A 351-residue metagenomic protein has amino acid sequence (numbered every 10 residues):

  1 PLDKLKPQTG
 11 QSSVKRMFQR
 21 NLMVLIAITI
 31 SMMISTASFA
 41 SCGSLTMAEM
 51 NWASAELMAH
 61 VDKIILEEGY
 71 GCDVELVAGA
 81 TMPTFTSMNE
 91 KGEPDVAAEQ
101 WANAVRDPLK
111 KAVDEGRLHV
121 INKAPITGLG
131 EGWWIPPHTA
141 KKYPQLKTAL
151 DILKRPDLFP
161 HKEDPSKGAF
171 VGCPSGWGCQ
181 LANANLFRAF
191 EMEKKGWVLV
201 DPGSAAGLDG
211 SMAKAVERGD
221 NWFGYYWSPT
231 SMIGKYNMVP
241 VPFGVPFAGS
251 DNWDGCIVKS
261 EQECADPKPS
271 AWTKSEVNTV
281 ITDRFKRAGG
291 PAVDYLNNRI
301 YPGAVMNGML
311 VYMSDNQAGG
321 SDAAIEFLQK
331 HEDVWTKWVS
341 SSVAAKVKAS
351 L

Functional and structural regions predicted by a protein language model:
F39-M47, F159-K167, W335-W338: Immediate post-signal peptide segment of exported/extracytoplasmic ligand-binding proteins
S41-S54, C72-V77, K167-V171, L296: Short, well-ordered beta-strand elements
S54, Q180-K195, A205-G219, T230-S231 (+2 more regions): An extracytoplasmic/periplasmic, membrane-proximal ligand-sensing/linker region
S54-C72: Short, polar/charged alpha-helical segment
T86-S87, P94-W101, V171-N252: Ligand-binding pocket segment of bilobal, Venus flytrap-like solute-binding proteins
L118-G172: A conserved helix-loop-strand patch within extracytoplasmic ligand-binding domains of the periplasmic binding
G130-K141, S275-A288, V311-Y312: A bilobed periplasmic-binding-protein/Venus flytrap-type ligand-binding module shared by bacterial periplasmic
K235-I300: C-terminal lobe and pocket-closing loops of periplasmic/extracytoplasmic Venus-flytrap solute-binding proteins
